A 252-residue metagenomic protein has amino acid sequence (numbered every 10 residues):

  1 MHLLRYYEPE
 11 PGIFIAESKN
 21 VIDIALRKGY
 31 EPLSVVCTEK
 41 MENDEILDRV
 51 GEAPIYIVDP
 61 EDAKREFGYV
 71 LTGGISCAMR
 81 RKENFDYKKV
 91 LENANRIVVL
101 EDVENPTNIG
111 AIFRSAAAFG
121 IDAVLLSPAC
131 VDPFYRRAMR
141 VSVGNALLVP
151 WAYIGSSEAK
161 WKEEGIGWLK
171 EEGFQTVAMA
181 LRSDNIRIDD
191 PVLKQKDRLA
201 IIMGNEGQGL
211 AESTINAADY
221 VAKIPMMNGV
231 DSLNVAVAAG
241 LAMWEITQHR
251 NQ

Functional and structural regions predicted by a protein language model:
M1-E42, C130-V131: Boundary-proximal intrinsically disordered activation/regulatory segments immediately upstream of a helical core
P11-G12, L100-E104, A222-D231: Short pre-catalytic strand/loop immediately N-terminal to key active-site residues, enriched for Gly-Thr
R27, N84-D184: RNA substrate-binding interface of SAM-dependent RNA methyltransferases
E42-E52, T214: Short, aromatic/basic amphipathic alpha-helical patches
G51-R80: Glycine/small-residue-rich loop that forms an oxyanion/phosphate-binding "nest" at active or ligand-binding sites
I75-C77, S115-F119, P133-L147, E212-Q252: Structured adenosyl-cofactor binding patch, chiefly the S-adenosyl-L-methionine
V177-N228: Active-site/ligand-binding-proximal alpha/beta "capping" segment
